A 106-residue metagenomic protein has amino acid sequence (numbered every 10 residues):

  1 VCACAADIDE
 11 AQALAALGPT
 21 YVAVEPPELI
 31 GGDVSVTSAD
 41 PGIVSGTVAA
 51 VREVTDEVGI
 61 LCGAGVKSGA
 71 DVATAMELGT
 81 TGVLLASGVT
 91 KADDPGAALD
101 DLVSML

Functional and structural regions predicted by a protein language model:
V1-A50, V54-T55: Conserved anion-binding
C2, S35, G63-V66, V89: Short N-terminal micro-motifs specific to bacterial/archaeal maturation and metal-cluster initiation sites
A6-G18, V54-V83: Catalytic cores of alpha/beta
E28-I30, G65-G69, T90: Short Gly/Pro-enriched loop/turn and capping motifs at secondary-structure junctions
G31, L84-L85: Residue-level signal for pocket-adjacent positions within structured domains
V36-G42, M76, G88-L106: C-terminal helical cap(s) of enzyme catalytic domains, especially alpha/beta-barrels
